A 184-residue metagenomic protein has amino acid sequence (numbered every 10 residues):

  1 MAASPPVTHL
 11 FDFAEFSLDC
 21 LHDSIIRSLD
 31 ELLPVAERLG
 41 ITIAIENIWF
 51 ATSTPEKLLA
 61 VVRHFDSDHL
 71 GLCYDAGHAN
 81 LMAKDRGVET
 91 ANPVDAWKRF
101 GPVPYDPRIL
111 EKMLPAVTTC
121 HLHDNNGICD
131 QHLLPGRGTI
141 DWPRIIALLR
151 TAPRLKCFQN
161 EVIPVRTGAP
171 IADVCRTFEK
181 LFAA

Functional and structural regions predicted by a protein language model:
M1-Y74: Active-site acidic/histidine proton-transfer and metal-coordination neighborhood in alpha/beta enzyme cores
H22, P55, H78-L155, P164: Gly/Pro-rich active-site loop or hairpin
H22-E31, A51-L70, M82-A91, F100-E111 (+1 more regions): Distinct, well-ordered alpha-helical segments
I43-A44, W49-K57, P135, I140-R150 (+1 more regions): A short, hydrophobic/aromatic-rich structural module that often spans a beta strand with its adjoining loop
I43-I45, L70-D75, T118-L122, K156-E161: Hydrophobic faces of well-ordered beta-strands that scaffold small-molecule active sites in alpha/beta enzyme cores
A152, T177-A184: C-terminal alpha-helix
Q159-P170: A short, acidic, flexible beta-alpha connecting loop/helix-capping segment that sits on the rim of active
